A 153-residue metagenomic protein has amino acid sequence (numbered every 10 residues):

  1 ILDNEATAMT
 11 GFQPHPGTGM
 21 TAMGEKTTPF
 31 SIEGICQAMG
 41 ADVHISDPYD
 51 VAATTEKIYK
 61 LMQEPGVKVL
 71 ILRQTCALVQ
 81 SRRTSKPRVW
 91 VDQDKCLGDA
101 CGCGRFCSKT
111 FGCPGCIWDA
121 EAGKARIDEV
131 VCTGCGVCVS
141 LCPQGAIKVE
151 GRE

Functional and structural regions predicted by a protein language model:
I1-N4, S46-Y49, L72-T75, Q93-D94 (+3 more regions): Fold-independent oxyanion-binding glycine-rich loops and adjacent beta-strand/coil segments at enzyme active sites
I1-V69, A77, S81-R82: Thiamine diphosphate
N4-A6, R88, C113, K124: Generic secondary-structure boundary/loop-capping signal
Q13, T84-S85, I147, E153: Composition- and surface-driven signal marking solvent-exposed, interaction-prone regions in large proteins
A22-M23, I71, C138-L141: C-terminal, active-site-flanking charged/polar segments
E25-T28, S85-W90, K124-R126: Short, exposed beta-strand "edge-strand" segments with a Pro/Gly-rich flavor and a Y/T-containing core
K60-G112: Glycine/aspartate-rich loop-and-adjacent alpha/beta segment that forms the canonical ThDP
L97-D128, T133, V137-E153: Iron-sulfur cluster-binding cysteine motifs and their immediate structural context in ferredoxin-like electron-transfer
